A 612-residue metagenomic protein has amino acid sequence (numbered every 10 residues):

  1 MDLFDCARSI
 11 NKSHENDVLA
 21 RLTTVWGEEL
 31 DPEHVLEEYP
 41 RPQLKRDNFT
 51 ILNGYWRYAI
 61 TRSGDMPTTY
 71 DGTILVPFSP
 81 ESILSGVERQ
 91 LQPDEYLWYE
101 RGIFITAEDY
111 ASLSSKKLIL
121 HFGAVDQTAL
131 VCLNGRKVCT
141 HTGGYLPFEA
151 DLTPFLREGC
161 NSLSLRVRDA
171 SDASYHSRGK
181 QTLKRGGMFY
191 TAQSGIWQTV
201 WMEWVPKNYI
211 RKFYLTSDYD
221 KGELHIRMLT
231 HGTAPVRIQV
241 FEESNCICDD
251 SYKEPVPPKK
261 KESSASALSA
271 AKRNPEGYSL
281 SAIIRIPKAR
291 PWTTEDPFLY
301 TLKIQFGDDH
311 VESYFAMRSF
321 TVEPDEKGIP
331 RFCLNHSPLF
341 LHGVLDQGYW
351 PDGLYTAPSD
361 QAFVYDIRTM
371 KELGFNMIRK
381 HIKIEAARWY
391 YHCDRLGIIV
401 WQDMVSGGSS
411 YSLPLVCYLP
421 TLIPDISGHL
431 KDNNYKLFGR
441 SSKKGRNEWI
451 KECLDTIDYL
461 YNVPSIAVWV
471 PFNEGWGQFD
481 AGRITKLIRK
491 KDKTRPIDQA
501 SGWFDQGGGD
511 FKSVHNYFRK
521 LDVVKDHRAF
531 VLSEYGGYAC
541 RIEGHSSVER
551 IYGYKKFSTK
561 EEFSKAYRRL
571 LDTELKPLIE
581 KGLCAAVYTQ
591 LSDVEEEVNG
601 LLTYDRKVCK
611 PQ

Functional and structural regions predicted by a protein language model:
D2-F49: N-terminal pre-domain segments of enzymes
D5-R8, K12, A20, R57-S63 (+6 more regions): Accessory beta-strand-rich segments of carbohydrate-active enzymes
W56, G135, V200, Y300 (+8 more regions): Conserved, mostly hydrophobic/aromatic
F122, L224-G232, H336: Aromatic/hydrophobic beta-strand junction motif of beta-rich domains
C132-V138, F241-E243, G307-D308, N335: Short strand-turn-strand beta-turns centered on an Asx-Gly dipeptide
P154-C160, L229-D325: Extended acidic/polar, glycine-enriched regions that form or flank non-catalytic beta-rich accessory modules
F213-Y214, P291-T294, K303-M370: N-terminal carbohydrate-binding accessory modules
R368, M377-K610: Substrate-binding/catalytic cleft of secreted carbohydrate-active enzymes, primarily glycoside hydrolases
